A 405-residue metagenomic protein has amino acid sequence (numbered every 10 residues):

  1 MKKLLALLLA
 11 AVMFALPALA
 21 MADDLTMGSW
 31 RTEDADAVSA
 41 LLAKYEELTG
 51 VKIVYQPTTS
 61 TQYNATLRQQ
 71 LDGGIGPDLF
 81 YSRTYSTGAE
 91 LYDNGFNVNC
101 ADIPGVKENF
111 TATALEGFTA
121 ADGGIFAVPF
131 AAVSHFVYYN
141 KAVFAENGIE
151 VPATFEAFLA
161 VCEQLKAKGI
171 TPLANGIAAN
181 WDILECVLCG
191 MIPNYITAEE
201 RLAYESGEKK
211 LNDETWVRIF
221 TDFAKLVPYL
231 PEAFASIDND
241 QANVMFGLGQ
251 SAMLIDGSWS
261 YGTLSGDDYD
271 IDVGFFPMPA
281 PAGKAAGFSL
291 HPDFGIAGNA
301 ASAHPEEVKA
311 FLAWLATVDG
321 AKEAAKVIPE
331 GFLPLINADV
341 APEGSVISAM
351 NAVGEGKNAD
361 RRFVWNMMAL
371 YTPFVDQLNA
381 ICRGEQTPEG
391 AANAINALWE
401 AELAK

Functional and structural regions predicted by a protein language model:
G28, T87, T221-H304: Extracytoplasmic/periplasmic substrate-binding proteins
A43, K52, A145, A321-K322 (+1 more regions): Conserved C-terminal helix/tail region of periplasmic/extracytoplasmic solute-binding proteins
K44-T113, G117, A142-A153, A252-M253 (+2 more regions): Extracytoplasmic "Venus flytrap"/periplasmic binding protein-like
Q70, P77-D78, K107-A142, T171-A179 (+3 more regions): A structural signal for short loop-to-beta-strand junctions that line the ligand-binding cleft of periplasmic/secreted
R83-F136, E150, L159, L165 (+4 more regions): Hinge/lid segment of periplasmic solute-binding proteins
A89-E90, W259-D270, P281-D376: C-terminal lobe and pocket-closing loops of periplasmic/extracytoplasmic Venus-flytrap solute-binding proteins
F126-V128, H135, L159-E208, S251: Extracytoplasmic/periplasmic solute-binding protein
Q164, E205-A235: Glycine-centered hinge/linker elements that transmit conformational signals in sensory and ligand-binding systems
